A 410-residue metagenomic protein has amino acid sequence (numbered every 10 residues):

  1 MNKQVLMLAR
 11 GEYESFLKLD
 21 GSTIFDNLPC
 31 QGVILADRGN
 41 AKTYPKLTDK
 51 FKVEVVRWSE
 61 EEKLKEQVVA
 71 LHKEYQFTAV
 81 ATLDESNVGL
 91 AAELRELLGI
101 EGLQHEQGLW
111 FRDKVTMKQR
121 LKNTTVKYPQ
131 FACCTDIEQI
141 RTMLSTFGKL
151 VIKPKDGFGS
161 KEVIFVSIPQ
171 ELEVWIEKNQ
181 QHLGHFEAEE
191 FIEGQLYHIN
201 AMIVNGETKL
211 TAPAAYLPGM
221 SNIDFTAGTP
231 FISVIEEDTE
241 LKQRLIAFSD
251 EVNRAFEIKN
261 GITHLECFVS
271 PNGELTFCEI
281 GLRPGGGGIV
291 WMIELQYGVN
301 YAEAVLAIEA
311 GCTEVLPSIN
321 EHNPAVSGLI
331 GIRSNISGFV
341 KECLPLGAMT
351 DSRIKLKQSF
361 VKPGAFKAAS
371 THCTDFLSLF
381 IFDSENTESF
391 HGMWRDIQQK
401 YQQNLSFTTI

Functional and structural regions predicted by a protein language model:
K3-E74: Domain-scale detector for complete catalytic domains at protein termini or as standalone homologs
L6, G32, N123, I140 (+1 more regions): Peripheral (often C-terminal) accessory segments that flank ATP-dependent C-N-forming ligase machineries
L47-C133, T142, F376: Conserved N-proximal alpha/beta basic substrate-recognition cap immediately N-terminal to, or forming the N-lobe
K127-P129, K149-I152, K161-H198, P213-A214 (+3 more regions): Conserved ATP-binding module of the ATP-grasp superfamily
C134, V163-I168, M202-V204, S270: Short beta-strand-to-turn element immediately C-terminal to the catalytic PLP-Schiff-base lysine in fold type I
I164, E190, S233-V234, E294 (+1 more regions): Short, well-ordered beta-strand elements within core beta-sheets of diverse protein domains
E190-I258, I262, V269, G281-E309 (+1 more regions): ATP-dependent carboxylate/phosphate-activation module, predominantly the ATP-grasp catalytic core and closely related
G273-L275: Conserved protein kinase catalytic/activation segment
